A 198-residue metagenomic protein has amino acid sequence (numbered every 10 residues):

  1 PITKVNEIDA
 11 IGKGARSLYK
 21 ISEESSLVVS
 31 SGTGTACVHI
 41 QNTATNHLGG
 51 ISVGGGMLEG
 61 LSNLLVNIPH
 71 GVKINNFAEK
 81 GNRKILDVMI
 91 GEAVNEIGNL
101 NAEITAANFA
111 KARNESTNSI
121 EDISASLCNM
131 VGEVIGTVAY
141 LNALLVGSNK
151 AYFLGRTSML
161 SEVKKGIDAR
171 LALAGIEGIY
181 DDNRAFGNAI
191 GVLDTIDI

Functional and structural regions predicted by a protein language model:
I2-I8, H47-I51, A174-Y180: Short hydrophobic/aromatic-enriched beta-strand-loop microsegments
I2-V29, G34-T43, I190-I196: Conserved phosphate-binding catalytic cores of ATP/NTP-utilizing and phosphoryl-transfer enzymes
D9-Y19, L58-S62, A172, I176-I198: Glycine-rich phosphate-binding/hydrolytic loop that grips phosphoryl groups
V29-G34, S52-G55, R156-T157: A short acidic Gly-Thr/Ser loop motif
V29-H39, I104-E115, S161-A174: Acidic-glycine-rich active-site phosphate/pyrophosphate-binding loop
T43-N95: Glycine-rich phosphate-binding loop plus the immediately following alpha-helix
L100-K150: Adenine-nucleotide phosphate-binding core of ATP-dependent small-molecule kinases
L141-R170, R184-A185: Glycine-rich phosphate-binding loops at beta-strand->alpha-helix junctions
